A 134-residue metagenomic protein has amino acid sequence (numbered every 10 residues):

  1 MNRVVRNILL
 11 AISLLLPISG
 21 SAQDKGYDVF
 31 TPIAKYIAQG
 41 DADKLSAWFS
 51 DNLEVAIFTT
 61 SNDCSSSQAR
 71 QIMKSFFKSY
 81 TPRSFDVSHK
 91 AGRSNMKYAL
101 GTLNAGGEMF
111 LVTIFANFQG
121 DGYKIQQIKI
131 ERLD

Functional and structural regions predicted by a protein language model:
N2-K35, A47: Short, low-complexity N-terminal intrinsically disordered segments enriched in polar/charged residues
K25-D28, K35, D43, D86-N95 (+1 more regions): Exposed acidic/polar residues on beta-strands and adjacent loops within beta-sheet cores, strongest in beta-propeller
G26, A38, N62-S66: Solvent-exposed, acidic/flexible segments
V29, I33, D41, Q68-M73: Stable alpha-helical elements in mature extracytoplasmic
D41-N52: Short, well-ordered alpha-helical segments enriched in acidic and aromatic residues
E54-N62: A short gly/proline-enriched turn/hairpin at secondary-structure junctions
R70-M109: Surface-exposed, charged secondary-structure patches
M109-D134: Short beta-strand edge/turn micro-motifs at domain boundaries
